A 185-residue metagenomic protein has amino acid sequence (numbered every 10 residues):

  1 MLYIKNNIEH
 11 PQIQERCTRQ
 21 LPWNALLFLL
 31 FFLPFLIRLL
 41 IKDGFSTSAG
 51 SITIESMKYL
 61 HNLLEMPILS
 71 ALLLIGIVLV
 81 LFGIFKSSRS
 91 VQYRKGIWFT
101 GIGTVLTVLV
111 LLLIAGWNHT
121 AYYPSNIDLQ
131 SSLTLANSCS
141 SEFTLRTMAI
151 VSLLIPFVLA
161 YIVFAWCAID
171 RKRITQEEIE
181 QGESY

Functional and structural regions predicted by a protein language model:
M1-Y3, C17-I179: Hydrophobic cores of alpha-helical transmembrane segments in multi-pass integral membrane proteins
I8-C17: Membrane-interfacial, low-structure loops and terminal tails that flank and connect transmembrane helices in multi-pass
E183-Y185: Cytosolic juxtamembrane regulatory segments of multi-pass membrane proteins
